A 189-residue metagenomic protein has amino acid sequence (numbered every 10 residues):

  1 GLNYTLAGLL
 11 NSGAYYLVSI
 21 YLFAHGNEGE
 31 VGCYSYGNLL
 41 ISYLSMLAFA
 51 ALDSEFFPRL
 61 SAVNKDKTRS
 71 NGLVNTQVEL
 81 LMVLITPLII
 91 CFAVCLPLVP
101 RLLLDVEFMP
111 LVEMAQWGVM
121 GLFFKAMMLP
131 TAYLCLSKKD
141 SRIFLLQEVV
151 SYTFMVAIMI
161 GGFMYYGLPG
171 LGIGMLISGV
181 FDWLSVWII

Functional and structural regions predicted by a protein language model:
G1-P58, G121, K125-L129: Transmembrane helical elements of multi-pass membrane transporters/channels
Y16, I20, L47-A50, I89-P97 (+5 more regions): Membrane-embedded alpha-helical segments of multi-pass transporters/permeases
H25-E28, S137-K138, Y165: Helix-loop interface residues and adjacent transmembrane-helix termini in multi-pass membrane transporters, primarily
E28, N75, A93-L129, P169: Interfacial segments at transmembrane-helix termini and the short loops linking adjacent helices
G37, I41-E79, I85, A132-S137: Helix-loop junctions and terminal segments of transmembrane helices in multi-pass membrane transport/translocation
N38, L80-A93, E148, P169-I189: Short alpha-helical transmembrane segments in multi-pass integral membrane proteins
V112, R142, Y152-L184, I188: Membrane-interface helix-loop junctions in multi-pass transport and translocation proteins
V119-V150: Membrane-interface junctions at transmembrane-helix termini in multi-pass inner-membrane proteins
